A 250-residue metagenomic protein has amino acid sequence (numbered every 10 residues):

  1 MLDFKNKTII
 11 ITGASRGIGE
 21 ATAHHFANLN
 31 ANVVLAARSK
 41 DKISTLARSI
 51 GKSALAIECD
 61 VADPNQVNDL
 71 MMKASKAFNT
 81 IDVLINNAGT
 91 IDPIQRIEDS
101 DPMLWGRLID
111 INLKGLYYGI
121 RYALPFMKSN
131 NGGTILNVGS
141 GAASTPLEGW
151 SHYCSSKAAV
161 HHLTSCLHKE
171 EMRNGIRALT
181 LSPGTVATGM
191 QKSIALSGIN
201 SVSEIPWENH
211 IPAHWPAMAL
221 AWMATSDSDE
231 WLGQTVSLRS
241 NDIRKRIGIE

Functional and structural regions predicted by a protein language model:
S15-R16: Conserved glycine-rich cofactor-binding loop
C59-L70, P102: The beta1-alpha1 cofactor-binding region of Rossmann-like NAD(H)/NADP(H)-dependent oxidoreductases
Q95-I97, L104-G106: Substrate-binding pocket helix/loop in short-chain dehydrogenase/reductase
I120, S156: Active-site helix of classical SDR
S140: Residue(s) in the substrate-gating loop at a strand-loop-helix junction that position the organic substrate next
T145, H161, C166-I176: Active-site-adjacent segment of SDR/Rossmann-fold oxidoreductases
L179-L181, S197-R246: C-terminal helical subdomain
